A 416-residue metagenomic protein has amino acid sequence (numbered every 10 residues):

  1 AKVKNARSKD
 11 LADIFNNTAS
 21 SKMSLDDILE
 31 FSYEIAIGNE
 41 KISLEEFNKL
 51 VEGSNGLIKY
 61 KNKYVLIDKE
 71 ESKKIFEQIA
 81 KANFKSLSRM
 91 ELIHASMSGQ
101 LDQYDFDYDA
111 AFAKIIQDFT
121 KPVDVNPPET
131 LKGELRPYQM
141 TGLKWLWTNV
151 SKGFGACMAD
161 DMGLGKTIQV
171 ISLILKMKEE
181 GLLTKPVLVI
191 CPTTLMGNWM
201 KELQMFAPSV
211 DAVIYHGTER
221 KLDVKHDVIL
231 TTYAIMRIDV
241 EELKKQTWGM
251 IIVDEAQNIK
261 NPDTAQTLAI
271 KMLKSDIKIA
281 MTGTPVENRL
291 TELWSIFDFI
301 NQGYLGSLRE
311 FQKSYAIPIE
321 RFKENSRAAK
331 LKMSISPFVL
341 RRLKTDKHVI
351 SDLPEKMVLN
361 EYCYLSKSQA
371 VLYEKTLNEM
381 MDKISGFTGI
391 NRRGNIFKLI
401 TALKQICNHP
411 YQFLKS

Functional and structural regions predicted by a protein language model:
A1-K114: Accessory nucleic-acid engagement/destabilization modules that flank
D105-K323, K332-L353, M357-S416: ASCE P-loop NTPase motor core, strongest for the SF2 helicase catalytic module
A328: Long, charge-dense, solvent-exposed interaction surfaces that engage phosphate-rich ligands
